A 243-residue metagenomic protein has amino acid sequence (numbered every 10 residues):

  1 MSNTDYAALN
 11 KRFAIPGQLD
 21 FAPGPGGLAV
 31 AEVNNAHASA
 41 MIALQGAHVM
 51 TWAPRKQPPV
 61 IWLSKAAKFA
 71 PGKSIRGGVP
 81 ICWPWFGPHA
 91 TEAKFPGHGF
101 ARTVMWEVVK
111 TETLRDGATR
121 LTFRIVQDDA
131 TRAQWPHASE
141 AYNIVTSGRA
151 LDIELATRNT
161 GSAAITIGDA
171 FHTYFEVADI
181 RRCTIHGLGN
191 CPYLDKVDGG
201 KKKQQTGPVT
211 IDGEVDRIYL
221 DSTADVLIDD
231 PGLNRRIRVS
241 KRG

Functional and structural regions predicted by a protein language model:
M1-R76, A224-D225, D230-G243: Beta-strand-rich N-terminal accessory domains
P25, F95-S147: Extended, loop-rich substrate-binding clefts of extracytoplasmic carbohydrate-active enzymes
P25-G27, A36, F100-M105, H137-S139 (+3 more regions): Residues that act as N-cap/strand-start positions at coil-to-secondary-structure junctions
A31, A40, L121-F123, A141-N143 (+4 more regions): Hydrophobic residues positioned within well-ordered beta-strands of beta-sheet architectures
I42, L155-G161: Asparagine-centered strand-capping/turn motif at beta-strand->loop junctions
V60-L114, F123-R124: Extended, compositionally biased flexible segments
Q127-D129, V145-R149, N159-G161, T173-V177: Beta-strand elements of well-folded, non-transmembrane domains
A164-T166, A170-G243: Active-site/ligand-binding surface loops and adjacent short beta/alpha elements that line catalytic pockets across
